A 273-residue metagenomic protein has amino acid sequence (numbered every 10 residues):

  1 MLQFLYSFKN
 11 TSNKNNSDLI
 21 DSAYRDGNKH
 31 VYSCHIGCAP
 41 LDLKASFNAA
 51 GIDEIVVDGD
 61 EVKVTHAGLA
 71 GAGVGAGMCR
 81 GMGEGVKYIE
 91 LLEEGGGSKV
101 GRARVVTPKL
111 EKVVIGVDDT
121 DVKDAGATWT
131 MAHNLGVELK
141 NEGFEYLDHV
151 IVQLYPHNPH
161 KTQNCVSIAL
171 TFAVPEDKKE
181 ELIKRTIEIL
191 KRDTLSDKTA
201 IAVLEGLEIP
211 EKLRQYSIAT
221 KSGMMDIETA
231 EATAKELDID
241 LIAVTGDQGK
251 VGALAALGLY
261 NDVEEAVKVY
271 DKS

Functional and structural regions predicted by a protein language model:
M1-S273: Conserved mixed alpha/beta catalytic, RNA-binding, or beta-rich assembly cores of soluble enzyme, regulatory
